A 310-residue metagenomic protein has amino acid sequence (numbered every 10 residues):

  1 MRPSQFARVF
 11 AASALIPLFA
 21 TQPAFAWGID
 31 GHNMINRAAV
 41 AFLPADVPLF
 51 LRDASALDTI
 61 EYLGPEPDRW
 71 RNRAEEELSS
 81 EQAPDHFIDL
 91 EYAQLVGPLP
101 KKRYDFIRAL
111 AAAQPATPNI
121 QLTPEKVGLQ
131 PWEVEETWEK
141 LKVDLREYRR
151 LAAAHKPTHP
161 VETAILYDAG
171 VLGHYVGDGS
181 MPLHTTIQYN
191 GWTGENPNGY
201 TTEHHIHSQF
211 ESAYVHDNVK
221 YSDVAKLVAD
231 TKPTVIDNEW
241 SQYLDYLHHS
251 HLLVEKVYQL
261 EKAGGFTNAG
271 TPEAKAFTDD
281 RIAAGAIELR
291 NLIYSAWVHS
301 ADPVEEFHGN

Functional and structural regions predicted by a protein language model:
M1-A11: Bacterial N-terminal signal peptides that target proteins for export
V9, N36, S180: Alpha-helical and His/Cys-centered functional microenvironments
V9-T21: Bacterial N-terminal signal peptides
F25-Y167, V171, T185-A283, I287-N310: N-terminal, motif-rich segments that launch catalysis or mediate targeting to/interaction with membranes, typified by
V171, Y175, G179-M181: Catalytic glutamate of the conserved HExxH
